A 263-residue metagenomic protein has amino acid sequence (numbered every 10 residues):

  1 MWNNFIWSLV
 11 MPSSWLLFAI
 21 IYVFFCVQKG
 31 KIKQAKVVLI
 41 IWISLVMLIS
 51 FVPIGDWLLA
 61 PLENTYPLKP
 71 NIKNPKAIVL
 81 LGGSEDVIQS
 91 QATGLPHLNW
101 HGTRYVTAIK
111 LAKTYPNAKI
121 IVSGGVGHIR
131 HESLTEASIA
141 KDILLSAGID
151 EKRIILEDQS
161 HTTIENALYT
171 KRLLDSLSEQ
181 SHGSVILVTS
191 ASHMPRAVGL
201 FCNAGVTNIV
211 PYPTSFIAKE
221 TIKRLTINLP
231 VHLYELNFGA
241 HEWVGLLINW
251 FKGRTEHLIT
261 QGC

Functional and structural regions predicted by a protein language model:
M1-I6, I54, L58-L62, A240-L247: Hydrophobic alpha-helical segments of integral membrane proteins, encompassing both true transmembrane helices
M1-V27: Membrane-embedded alpha-helical segments of integral membrane proteins
S13-W15, V52, G253-R254: Extended, histidine- and acidic-residue-enriched regions that form the cofactor-binding/catalytic faces
V27-V37: Membrane-interface helix-boundary motifs at transmembrane edges
I32, P61-T65, G253-H257, Q261: Transmembrane helix-loop junctions in multipass membrane proteins, especially transporters and channels
V37-V52: Hydrophobic membrane-insertion alpha-helices, especially the h-region of bacterial N-terminal signal peptides
L48-L229: A structural signal for short, hydrophobic/glycine-enriched beta-strand patches
K223, I227, Y234-C263: Extracytoplasmic/luminal low-complexity segments enriched in Pro/Gly and acidic/polar residues that act as flexible
